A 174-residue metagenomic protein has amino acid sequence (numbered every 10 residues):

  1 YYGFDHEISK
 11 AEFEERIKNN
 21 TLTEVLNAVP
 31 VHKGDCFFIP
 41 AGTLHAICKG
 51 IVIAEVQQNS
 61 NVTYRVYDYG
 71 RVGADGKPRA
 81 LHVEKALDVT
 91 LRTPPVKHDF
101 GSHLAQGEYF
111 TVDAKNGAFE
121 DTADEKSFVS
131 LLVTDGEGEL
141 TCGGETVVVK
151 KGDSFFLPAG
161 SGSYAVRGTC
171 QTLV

Functional and structural regions predicted by a protein language model:
Y1-K33, T43, C48-L131, D135-E137 (+4 more regions): Active-site region of the double-stranded beta-helix
C36, G42-T43, G160: Short, surface-exposed secondary-structure boundary micro-motifs
E145, K151, A159-V174: Conserved glycine-rich phosphate/nucleotide-binding loop and adjacent Mg2+-coordinating catalytic segment
